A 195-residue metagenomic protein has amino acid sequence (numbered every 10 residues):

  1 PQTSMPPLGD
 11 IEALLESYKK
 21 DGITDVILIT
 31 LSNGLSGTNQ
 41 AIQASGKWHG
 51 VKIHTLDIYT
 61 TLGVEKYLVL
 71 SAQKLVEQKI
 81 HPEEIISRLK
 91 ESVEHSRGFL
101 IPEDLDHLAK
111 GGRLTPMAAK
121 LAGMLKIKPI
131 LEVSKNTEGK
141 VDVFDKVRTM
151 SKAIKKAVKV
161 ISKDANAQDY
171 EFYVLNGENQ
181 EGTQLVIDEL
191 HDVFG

Functional and structural regions predicted by a protein language model:
P1-D10: N-terminal glycine-rich anion-binding loop in soluble enzyme alpha/beta folds
A13-D21: Short, well-structured alpha-helical segments in soluble
D21, D25, G34-H54, T60-L70 (+1 more regions): Mixed-charge interfacial surface used for oligomerization/domain docking and macromolecular partner engagement
